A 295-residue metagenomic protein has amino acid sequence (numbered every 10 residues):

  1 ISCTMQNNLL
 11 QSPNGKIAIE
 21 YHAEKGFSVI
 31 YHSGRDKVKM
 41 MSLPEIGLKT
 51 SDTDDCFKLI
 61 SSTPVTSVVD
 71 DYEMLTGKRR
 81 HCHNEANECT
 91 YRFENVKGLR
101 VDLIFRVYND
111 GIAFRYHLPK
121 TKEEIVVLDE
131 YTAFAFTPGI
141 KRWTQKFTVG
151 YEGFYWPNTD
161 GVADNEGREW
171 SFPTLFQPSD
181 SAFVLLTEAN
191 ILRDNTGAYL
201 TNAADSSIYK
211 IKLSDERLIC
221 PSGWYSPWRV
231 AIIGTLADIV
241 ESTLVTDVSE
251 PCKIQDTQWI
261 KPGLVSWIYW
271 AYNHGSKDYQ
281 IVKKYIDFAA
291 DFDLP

Functional and structural regions predicted by a protein language model:
I1-L9: Bacterial Sec-dependent signal peptides at the C-terminal "C-region" and cleavage site
T4-M5, N14, M40-L43, K277 (+1 more regions): Generic hydrophobic/packing signal
L9-D247: N-terminal accessory beta-strand-rich subdomains and adjacent acidic, glycine-rich linkers that precede catalytic cores
P221-P295: An acidic-aromatic substrate-binding cleft motif
